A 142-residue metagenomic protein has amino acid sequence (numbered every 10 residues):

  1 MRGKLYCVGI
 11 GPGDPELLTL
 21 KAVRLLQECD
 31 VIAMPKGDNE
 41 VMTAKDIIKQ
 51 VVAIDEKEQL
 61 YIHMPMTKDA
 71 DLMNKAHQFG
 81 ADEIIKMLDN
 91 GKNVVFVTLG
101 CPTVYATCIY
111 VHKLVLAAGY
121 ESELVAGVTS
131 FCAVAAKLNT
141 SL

Functional and structural regions predicted by a protein language model:
M1, L25-E28, D82-K92: Glycine-rich phosphate/diphosphate-binding loops that line cofactor/substrate pockets in enzymes
M1-M64: Glycine-rich, flexible N-terminal cofactor/catalytic loop recognition
G13, M73-I85: Glycine-rich, highly charged phosphate/nucleotide-binding loops
M34, Y61, F96-T98, L124-G127: General beta-strand structural signal in soluble alpha/beta enzymes
N39-V41, T67, T129-C132: Short gly/pro/ser/thr-enriched loop/turn and capping motifs at secondary-structure boundaries
Q50-V52, Q78, N139-L142: Short, hinge-like loop/turn segments at secondary-structure boundaries
F79-I84, K92-C108, H112: N-terminal glycine-rich phosphate/adenylate-binding segment common to multiple enzyme folds
G100-L142: Class I SAM-dependent methyltransferase SAM-binding "motif I" and its flanking Rossmann-like core
